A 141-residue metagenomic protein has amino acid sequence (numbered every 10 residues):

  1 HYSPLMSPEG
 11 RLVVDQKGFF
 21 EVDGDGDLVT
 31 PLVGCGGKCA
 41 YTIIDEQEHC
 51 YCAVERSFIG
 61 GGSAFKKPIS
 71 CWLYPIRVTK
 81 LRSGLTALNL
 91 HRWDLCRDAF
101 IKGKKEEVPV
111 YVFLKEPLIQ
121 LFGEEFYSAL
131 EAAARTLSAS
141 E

Functional and structural regions predicted by a protein language model:
H1-E141: Hydrophobic scaffolds flanking metal-cofactor catalytic centers in soluble metalloenzymes
